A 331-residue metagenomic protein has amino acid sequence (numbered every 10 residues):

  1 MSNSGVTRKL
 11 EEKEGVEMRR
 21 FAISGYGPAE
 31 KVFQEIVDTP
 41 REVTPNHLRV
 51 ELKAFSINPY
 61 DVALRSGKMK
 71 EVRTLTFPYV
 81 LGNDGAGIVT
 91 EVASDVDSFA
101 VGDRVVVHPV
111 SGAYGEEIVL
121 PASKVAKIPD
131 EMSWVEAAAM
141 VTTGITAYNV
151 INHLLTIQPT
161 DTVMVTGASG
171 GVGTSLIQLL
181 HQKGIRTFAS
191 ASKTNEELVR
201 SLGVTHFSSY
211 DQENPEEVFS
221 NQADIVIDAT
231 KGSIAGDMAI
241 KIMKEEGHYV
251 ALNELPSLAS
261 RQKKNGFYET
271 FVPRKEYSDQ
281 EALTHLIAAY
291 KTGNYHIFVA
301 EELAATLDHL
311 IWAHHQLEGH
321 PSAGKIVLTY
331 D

Functional and structural regions predicted by a protein language model:
G5, K9, K13-V16, L283-D331: C-terminal hydrophobic helical "lid"/dimerization subdomain of Rossmann-like NAD(P)H-dependent oxidoreductases
E11, V16, P28-E30, V37-A86: N-terminal glycine-rich beta->alpha transition that marks the start or flank of a dinucleotide-binding site
A86-P109: A glycine-/small-residue-rich N-terminal strand-loop-strand element that serves as the cofactor-binding glycine loop
V106-G167: NAD(P)H dinucleotide-binding glycine-rich loop of Rossmann-like/cofactor-binding domains, especially the beta1-alpha1
I145-S209: Mid-domain Rossmann-like dinucleotide-binding core that forms the NAD(H)/NADP(H) cofactor-binding site
D211-A223: Short amphipathic alpha-helix with an adjacent loop that forms part of the alpha/beta core around
S233-H296, L307, T329-D331: Glycine-rich phosphate-binding loop and adjacent beta-alpha segment of Rossmann(oid) nucleotide-cofactor-binding
